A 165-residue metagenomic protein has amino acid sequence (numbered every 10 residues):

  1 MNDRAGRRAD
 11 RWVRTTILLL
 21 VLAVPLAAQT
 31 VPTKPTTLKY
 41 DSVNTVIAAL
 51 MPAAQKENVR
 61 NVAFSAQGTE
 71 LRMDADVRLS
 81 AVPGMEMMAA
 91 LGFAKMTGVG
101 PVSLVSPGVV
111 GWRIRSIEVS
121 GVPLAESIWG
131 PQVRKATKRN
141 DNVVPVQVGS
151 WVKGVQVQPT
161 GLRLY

Functional and structural regions predicted by a protein language model:
D3-I17: Bacterial N-terminal signal peptides that target proteins for export
T15-P25: Bacterial N-terminal signal peptides
A28-Y165: Extracellular/lumenal and peripheral-membrane lipid-interaction modules
